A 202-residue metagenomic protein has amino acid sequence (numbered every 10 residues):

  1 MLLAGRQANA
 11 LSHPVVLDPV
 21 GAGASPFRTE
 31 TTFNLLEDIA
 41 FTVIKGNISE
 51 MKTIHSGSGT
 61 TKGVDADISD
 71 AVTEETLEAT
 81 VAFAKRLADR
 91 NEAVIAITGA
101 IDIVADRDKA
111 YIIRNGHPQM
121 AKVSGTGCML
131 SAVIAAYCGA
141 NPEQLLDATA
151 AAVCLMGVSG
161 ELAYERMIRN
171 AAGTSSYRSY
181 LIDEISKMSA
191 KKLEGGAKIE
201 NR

Functional and structural regions predicted by a protein language model:
L3-G46: Glycine/small-residue-rich loop that forms an oxyanion/phosphate-binding "nest" at active or ligand-binding sites
G21-S25, I103, M120: Short, small-residue-enriched loops and turns at beta-alpha junctions that line or gate enzyme active sites
E30-A110: Conserved phosphate/ATP/ADP-binding segment of small-molecule kinases
R107-M120: Glycine/charged-rich beta-loop-alpha catalytic/anionic-binding loops adjacent to active sites
H117-A132, L145-L146: Short glycine/threonine-rich catalytic loop with a Thr-x-Gly-x-Asp
V133-S176: Conserved post-catalytic alpha-helical subdomain immediately downstream of the catalytic base and nucleotide-binding
V158-R202: Charged C-terminal helix
